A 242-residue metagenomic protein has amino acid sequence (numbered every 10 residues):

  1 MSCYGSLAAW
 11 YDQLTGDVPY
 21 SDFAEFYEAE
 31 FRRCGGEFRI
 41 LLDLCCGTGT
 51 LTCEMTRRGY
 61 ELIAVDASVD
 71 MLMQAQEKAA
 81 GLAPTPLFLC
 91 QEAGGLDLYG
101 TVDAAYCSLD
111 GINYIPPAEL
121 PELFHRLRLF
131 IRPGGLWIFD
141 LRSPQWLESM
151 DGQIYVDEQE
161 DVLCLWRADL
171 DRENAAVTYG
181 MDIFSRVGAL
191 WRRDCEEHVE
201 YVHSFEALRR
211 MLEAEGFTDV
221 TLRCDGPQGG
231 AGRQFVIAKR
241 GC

Functional and structural regions predicted by a protein language model:
M1-G36: Conserved class I S-adenosyl-L-methionine
F38-C45: Conserved class I S-adenosyl-L-methionine
T50-G95: Class I SAM-dependent methyltransferase SAM/SAH-binding core
D97-A104: A short acidic, Gly/Pro-enriched loop at the edge of an enzyme's catalytic core that lines a small-molecule cofactor
S108-L109: Residues lining the SAM
A118, I138-A207: SAM-dependent methyltransferase
P121-P133: A short glycine-rich, Lys/Arg-flanked "PGG" loop and its adjoining helix->strand segment in the class I
F205-C242: C-terminal lobe and adjacent flexible extensions of AdoMet/dcAdoMet transferase-like proteins
